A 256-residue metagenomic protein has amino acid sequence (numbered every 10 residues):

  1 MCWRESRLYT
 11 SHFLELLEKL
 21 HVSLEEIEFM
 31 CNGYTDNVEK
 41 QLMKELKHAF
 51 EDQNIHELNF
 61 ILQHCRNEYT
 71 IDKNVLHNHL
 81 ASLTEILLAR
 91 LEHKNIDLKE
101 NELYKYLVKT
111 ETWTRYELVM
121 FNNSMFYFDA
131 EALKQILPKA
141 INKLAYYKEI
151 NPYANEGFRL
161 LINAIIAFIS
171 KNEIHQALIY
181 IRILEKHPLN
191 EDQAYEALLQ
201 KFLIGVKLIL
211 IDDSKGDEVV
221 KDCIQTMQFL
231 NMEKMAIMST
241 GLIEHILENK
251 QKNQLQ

Functional and structural regions predicted by a protein language model:
M1-L8: Recognition helix of helix-turn-helix/homeodomain-like DNA-binding domains that insert into the DNA major groove
S11-E26: DNA major-groove recognition helix of helix-turn-helix/homeodomain DNA-binding modules
M30-H56, Q225-F229: Short, charged recognition helix plus adjacent turn of helix-turn-helix-like nucleic-acid-binding domains
L46-E57, L88, E92, M125 (+2 more regions): Hydrophobic/aromatic side-chain positions at a characteristic register within alpha-helices of tetratricopeptide repeats
E57-I61, I96, L133-I136, I174-L178 (+1 more regions): Solenoid-repeat scaffolds in large eukaryotic assemblies
L62-N67, E102-V108, I141-K148, I179-N190 (+1 more regions): Amphipathic alpha-helical segments of tetratricopeptide repeats
C65-S170: Mid-protein regulatory/catalytic core that forms ligand/cofactor-binding pockets and protein-protein interaction
I211-Q256: C-terminal non-catalytic interaction modules
